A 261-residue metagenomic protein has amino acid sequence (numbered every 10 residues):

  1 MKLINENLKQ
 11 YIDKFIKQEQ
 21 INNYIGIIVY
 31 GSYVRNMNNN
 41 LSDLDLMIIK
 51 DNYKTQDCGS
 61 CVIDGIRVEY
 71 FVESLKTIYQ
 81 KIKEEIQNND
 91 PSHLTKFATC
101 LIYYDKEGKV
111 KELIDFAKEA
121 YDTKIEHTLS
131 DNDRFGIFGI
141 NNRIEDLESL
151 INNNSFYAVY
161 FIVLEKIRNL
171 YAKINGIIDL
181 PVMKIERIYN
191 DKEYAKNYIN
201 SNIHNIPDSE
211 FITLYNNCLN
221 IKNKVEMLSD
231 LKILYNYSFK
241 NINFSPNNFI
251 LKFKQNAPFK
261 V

Functional and structural regions predicted by a protein language model:
M1-S42, M47-K96, P258: Metal-dependent nucleotidyltransferase catalytic core
I4, G59, I66-S155: Conserved NTP/Mg2+-binding pocket subregion across the NTase superfamily
N7-D13, I102-K111, N236-F249: Short N-terminal helix-initiation segments at or just after the protein's N-terminus
Y11, Y24, Y30-Y33, Y53 (+11 more regions): Sequence-level detector for tyrosine residue identity
I12, I78, I82, L113 (+4 more regions): Generic structural signal of hydrophobic/aromatic residues within well-ordered alpha-helices of folded domains
E19-N23, V72-E73, P91-Y103, Y157-K173: Short, charge-rich amphipathic segments
G26-I28, L113, V163: Conserved short hydrophobic patches within well-ordered secondary structure
I125-V261: Conserved nucleotidyltransferase catalytic core and NTase-mimicking acidic/glycine-rich helix/loop elements in nucleic
